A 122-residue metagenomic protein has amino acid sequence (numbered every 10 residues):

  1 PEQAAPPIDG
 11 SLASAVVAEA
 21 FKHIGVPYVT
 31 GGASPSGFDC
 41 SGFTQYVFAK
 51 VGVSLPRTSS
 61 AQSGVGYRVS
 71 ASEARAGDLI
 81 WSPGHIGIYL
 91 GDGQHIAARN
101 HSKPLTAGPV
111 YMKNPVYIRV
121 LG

Functional and structural regions predicted by a protein language model:
P1-E2: Non-catalytic extracellular/periplasmic "stalk" and linker regions immediately N-terminal to catalytic or recognition
A5-G122: Peptidoglycan cell-wall recognition and remodeling modules
